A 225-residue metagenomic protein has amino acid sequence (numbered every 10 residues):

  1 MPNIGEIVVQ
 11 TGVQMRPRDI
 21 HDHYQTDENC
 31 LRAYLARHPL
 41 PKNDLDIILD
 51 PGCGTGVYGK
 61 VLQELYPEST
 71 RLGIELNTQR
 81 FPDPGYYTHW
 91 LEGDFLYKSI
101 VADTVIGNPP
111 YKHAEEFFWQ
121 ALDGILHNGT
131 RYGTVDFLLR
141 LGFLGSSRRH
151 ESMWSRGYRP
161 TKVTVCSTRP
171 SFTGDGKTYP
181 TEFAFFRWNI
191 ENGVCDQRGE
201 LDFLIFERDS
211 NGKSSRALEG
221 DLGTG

Functional and structural regions predicted by a protein language model:
M1-G225: Class I S-adenosyl-L-methionine-dependent methyltransferase catalytic core
